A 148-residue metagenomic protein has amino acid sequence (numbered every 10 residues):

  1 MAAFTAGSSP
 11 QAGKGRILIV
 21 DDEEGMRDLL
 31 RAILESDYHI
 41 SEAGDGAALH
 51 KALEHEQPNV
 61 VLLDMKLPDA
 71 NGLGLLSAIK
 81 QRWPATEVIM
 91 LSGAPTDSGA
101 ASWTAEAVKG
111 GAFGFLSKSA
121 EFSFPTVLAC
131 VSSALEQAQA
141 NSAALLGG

Functional and structural regions predicted by a protein language model:
M1-L18, P125-G148: Non-catalytic signal-transmission and effector/linker regions of two-component phosphorelay proteins
E24-S41: Two-component/phosphorelay signaling modules centered on CheY-like receiver
E42, L67-A70: Residue-level signal for the "D+5" position in two-component response regulator receiver
E42-V60: Acidic, metal-coordinating helix/loop segments flanking the phosphotransfer/catalytic sites of two-component signaling
D45, N71-G74: Acidic catalytic/metal-coordinating carboxylates
K51, L73-A85, E106: Short amphipathic alpha-helix used as the core "switch/output" element in two-component signaling
D64, S92: Active-site residues of response regulator receiver
G74, P95-A129: Alpha4 helix (beta4-alpha4-beta5 surface) of REC/receiver domains from two-component response regulators
